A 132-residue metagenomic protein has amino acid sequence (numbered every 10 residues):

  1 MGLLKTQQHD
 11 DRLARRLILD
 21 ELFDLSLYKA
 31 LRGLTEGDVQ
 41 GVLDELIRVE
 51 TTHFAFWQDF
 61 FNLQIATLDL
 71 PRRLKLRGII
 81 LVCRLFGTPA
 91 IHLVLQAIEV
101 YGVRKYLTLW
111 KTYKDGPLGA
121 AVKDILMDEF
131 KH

Functional and structural regions predicted by a protein language model:
M1-H132: Non-heme di-metal
